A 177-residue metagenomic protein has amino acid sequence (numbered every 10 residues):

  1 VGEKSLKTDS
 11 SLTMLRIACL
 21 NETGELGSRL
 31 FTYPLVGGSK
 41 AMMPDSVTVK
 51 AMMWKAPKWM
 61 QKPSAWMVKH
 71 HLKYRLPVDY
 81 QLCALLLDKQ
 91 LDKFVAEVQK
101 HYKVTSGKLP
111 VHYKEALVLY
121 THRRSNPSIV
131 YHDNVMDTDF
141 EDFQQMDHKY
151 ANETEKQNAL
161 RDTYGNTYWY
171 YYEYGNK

Functional and structural regions predicted by a protein language model:
V1-H101: Soluble catalytic regions of membrane-associated enzymes that act on cell-envelope and secretory-pathway components
L20-S46, L91, L119-Q144, Y174-K177: Alpha-helical linker/edge segments of TPR/alpha-solenoid repeat scaffolds and analogous pre-/post-domain helices
D45, P57, L87, P110-H112 (+2 more regions): Serine/threonine-rich low-complexity intrinsically disordered regions
S64, Y131-K177: C-terminal functional modules
H70-K73, C83, L109-P110, D162-T167: Secondary-structure junction/capping motif
V104, H122-N126, M146-K149, E153: Surface-exposed polar/charged interaction patches
V104-T121: An exposed acidic His-Trp-rich patch
